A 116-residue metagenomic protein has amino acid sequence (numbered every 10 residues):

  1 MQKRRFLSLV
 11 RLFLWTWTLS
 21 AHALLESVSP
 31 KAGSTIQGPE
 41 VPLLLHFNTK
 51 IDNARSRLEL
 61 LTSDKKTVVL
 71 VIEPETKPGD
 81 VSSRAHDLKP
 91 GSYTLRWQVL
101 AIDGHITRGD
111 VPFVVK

Functional and structural regions predicted by a protein language model:
F6-S8: N-terminal export leaders
T16-S20: N-terminal signal peptide c-region/cleavage motif recognized by signal peptidases
A21-P39: N-terminal edge beta-strand
S34-G38, P42-T49, G104-K116: Extended, polar beta-sheet/loop recognition surfaces of beta-rich domains that mediate binding to diverse ligands
L43-V68: Short, surface-exposed alpha-helix to beta-strand junction/turn motifs within ectodomains of secreted and cell-envelope
V71-K77: Short beta-strand segments within Ig-like beta-sandwich modules, predominantly Fibronectin type-III
R84, K89-L95: A glycine-anchored, Pro-Gly-centered beta-turn/N-cap motif
